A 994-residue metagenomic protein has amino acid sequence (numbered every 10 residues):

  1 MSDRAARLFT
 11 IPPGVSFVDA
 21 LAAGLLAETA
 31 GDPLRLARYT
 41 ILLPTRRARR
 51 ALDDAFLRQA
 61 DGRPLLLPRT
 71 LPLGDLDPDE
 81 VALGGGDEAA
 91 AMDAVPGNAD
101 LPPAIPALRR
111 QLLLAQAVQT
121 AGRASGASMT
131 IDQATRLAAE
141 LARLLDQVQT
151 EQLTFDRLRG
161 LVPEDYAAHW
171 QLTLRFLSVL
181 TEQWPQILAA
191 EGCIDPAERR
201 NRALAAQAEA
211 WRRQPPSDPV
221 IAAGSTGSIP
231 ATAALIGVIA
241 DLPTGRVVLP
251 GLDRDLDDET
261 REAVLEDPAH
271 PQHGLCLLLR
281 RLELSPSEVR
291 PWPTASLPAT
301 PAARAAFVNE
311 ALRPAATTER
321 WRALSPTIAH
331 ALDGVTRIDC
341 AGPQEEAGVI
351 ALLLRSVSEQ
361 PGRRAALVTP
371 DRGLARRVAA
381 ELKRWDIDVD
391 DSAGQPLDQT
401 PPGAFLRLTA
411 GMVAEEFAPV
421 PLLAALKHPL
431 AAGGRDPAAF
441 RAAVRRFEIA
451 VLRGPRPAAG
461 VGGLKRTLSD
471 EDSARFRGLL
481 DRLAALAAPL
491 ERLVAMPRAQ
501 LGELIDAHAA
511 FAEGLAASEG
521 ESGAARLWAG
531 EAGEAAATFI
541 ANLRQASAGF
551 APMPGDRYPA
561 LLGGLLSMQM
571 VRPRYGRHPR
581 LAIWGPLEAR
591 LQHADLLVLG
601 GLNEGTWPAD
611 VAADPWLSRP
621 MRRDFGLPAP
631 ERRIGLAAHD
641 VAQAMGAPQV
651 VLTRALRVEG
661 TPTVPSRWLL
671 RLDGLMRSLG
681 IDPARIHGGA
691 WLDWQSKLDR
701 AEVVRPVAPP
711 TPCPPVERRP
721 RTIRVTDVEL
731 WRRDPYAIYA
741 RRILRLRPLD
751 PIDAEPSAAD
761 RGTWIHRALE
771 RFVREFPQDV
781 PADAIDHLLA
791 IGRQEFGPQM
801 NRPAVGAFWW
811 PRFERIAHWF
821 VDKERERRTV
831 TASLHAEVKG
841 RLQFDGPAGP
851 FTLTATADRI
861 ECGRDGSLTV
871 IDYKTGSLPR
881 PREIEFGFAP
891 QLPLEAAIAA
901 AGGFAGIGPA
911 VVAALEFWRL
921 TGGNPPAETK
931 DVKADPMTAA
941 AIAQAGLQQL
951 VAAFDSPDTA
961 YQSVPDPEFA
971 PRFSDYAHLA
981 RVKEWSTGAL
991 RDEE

Functional and structural regions predicted by a protein language model:
M1-D779, L789, R793-Q799, P803-G806 (+4 more regions): Polyanion-engaging groove/track-forming segments
G520, G660, V703-E994: RecB-family 4Fe-4S metal-dependent nuclease core
